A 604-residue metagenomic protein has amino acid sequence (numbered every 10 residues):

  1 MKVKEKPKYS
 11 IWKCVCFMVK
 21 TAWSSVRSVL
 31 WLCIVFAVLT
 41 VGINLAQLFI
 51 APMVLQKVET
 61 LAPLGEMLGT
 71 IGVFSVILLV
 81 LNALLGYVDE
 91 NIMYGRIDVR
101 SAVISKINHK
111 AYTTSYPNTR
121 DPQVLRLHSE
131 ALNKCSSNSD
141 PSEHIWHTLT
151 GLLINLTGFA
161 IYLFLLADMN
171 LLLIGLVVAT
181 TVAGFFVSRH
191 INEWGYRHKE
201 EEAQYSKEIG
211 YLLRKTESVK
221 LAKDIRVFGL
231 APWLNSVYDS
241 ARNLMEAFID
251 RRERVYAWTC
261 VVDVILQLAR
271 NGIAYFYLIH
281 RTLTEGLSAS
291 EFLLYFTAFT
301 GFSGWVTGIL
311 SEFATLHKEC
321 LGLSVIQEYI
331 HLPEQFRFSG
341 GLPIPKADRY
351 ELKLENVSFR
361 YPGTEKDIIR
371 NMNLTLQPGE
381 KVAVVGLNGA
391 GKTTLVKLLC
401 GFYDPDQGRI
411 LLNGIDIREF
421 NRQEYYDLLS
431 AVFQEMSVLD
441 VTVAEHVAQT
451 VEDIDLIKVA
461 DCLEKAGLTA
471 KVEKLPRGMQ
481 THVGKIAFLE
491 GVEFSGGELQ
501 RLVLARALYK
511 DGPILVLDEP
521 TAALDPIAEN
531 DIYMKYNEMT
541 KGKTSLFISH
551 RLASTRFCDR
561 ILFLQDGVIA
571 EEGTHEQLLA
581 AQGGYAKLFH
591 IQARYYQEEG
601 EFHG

Functional and structural regions predicted by a protein language model:
M1-C16, I97-E143, Y205-F248, C320-P333 (+2 more regions): Extended non-transmembrane interhelical loops and adjacent amphipathic helices of multipass membrane proteins
M1-N44, L64-G69, V88, I92 (+6 more regions): Membrane-integrated ABC transporters
L30-L84, F164-G195, A269-F276, H280-S290 (+3 more regions): Transmembrane helix-loop-helix hairpins at lipid-water interfaces of multipass membrane proteins, especially the type-1
H128, L411, T469-L502, D511 (+1 more regions): ABC-fold ATPase nucleotide-binding domain signature/coupling loops
L230, A274, L293-H331: Cytosolic ends of transmembrane helices, especially the final helix of ABC transmembrane type-1 domains
C400: Helix-to-loop junction immediately C-terminal to a conserved catalytic motif
L411, Y426, A444-L489, Y533-M534 (+1 more regions): ABC ATPase nucleotide-binding domain helical subdomain, centered on the C-loop/LSGGQ "ABC signature"
G478, M534, G542, R551-G604: C-terminal portion of ABC ATPase nucleotide-binding domains
